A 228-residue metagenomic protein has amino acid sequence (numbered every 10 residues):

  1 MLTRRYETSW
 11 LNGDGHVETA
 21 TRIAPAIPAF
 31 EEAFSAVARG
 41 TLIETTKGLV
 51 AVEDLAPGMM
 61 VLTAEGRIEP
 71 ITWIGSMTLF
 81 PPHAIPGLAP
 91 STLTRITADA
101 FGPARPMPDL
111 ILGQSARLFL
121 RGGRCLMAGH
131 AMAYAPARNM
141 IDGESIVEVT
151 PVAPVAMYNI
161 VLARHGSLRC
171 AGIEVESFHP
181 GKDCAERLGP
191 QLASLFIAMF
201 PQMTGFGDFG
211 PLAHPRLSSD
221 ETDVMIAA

Functional and structural regions predicted by a protein language model:
M1-G40, L49: N-terminal, Lys/Arg-enriched amphipathic/low-complexity engagement segments that precede the first folded domain
L2-T19, T150, P154-A228: Sequence-level preference for short, compositionally simple segments enriched in small aliphatic or small polar residues
T21, E53-D54, T72: Short linear motifs in exposed loops
T21-P25, M59-R67: Generic structural signal for short, solvent-exposed loop/turn connectors between secondary structure elements
V37, L49-A56, V61, A104: Short, well-ordered loop/turn sites that connect or cap secondary structure elements
A38-T45, A64, I68, W73-R187: Long beta-strand-rich cores associated with HINT superfamily self-processing modules
A51, P70, P136-A137, L217-D220: Short, solvent-exposed coil/turn linker segments
